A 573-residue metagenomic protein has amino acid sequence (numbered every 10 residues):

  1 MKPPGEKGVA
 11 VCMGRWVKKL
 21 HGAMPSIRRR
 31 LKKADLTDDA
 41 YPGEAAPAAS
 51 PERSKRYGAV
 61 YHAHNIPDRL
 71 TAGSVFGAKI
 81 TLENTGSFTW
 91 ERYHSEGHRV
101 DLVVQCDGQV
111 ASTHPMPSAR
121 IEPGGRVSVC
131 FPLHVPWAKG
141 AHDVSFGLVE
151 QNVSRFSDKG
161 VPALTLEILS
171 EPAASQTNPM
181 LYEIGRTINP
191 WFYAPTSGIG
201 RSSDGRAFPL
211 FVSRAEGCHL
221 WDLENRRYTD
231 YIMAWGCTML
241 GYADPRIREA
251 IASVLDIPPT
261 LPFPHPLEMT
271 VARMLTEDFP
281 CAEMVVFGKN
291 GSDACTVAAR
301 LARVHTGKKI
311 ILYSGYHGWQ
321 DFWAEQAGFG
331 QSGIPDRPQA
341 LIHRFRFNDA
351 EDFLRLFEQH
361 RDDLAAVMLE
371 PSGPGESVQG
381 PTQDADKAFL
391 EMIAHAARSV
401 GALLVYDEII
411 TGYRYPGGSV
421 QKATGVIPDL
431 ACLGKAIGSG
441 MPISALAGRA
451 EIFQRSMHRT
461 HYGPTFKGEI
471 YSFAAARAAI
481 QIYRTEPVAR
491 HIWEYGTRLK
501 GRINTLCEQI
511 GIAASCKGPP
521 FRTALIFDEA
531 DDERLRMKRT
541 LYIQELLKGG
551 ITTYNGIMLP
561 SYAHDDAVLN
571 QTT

Functional and structural regions predicted by a protein language model:
A173-R214: Active-site-adjacent loop/helix segments that line or gate small-molecule/cofactor pockets in enzymes
L210-V212, G496-K500, I510-I543: Conserved PLP-binding catalytic core of the aspartate aminotransferase-like
R227-H305: Glycine-rich loop-to-alpha-helix module at the N-terminal edge of alpha/beta enzyme cores
A272-L369, G373-G375, A388: PLP-dependent aspartate aminotransferase-fold enzymes
S372-V400: Active-site core of PLP-dependent enzymes with the aminotransferase class I/II
G425-R455, G468-F473: Active-site PLP attachment segment
A479-G501, D532-E533: Structural signature of PLP-dependent enzymes
R484-E486, K548-T573: PLP-dependent enzyme catalytic core of the Aspartate aminotransferase-like
